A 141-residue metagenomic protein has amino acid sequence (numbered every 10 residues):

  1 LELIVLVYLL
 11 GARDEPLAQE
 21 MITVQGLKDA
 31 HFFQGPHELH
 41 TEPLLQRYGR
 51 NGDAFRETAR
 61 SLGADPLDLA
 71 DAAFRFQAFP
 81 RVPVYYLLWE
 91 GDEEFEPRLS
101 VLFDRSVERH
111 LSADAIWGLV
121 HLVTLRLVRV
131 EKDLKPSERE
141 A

Functional and structural regions predicted by a protein language model:
L1, G11-P16, V82-V84, E108-A113: Short, surface-exposed beta-strand/loop "edge" segments at domain boundaries and coil↔beta transitions
L1-E38: Aromatic- and glycine-enriched beta-alpha-beta binding-site module
L1-L3, W89-D114: Intrinsically disordered, low-complexity regulatory segments enriched in Ser/Thr/Pro and charged residues
G11-L17, E94, L127-V130: Short helix-capping/linker segments at secondary-structure and domain boundaries
D14, F76-Q77, E131-A141: Surface-exposed peri-terminal alpha-helical interaction modules
K28-D71: Negatively charged, low-complexity tracts enriched in Asp/Glu with abundant Ser/Thr
D65-W89: Amphipathic, interaction-prone secondary-structure segments
D104-K135: A recognition module on extended beta-rich or small alphabeta surfaces enriched in W/G with H and D/E
